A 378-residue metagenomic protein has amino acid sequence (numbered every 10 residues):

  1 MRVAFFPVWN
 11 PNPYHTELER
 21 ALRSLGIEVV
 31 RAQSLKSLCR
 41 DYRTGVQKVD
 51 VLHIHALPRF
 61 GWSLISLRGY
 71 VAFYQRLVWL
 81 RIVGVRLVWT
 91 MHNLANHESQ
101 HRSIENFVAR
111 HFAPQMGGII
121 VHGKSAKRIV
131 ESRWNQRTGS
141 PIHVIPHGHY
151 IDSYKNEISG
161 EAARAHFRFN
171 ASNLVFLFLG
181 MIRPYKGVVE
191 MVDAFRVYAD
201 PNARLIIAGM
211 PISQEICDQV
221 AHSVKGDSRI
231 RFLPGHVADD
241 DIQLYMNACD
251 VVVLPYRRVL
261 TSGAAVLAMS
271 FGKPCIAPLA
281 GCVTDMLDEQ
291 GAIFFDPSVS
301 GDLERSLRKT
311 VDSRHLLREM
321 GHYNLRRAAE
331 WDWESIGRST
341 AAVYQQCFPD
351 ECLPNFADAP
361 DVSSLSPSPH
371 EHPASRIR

Functional and structural regions predicted by a protein language model:
R128-S132, G148-H166, E334, P349-E351: Acidic anion/phosphate-binding donor-loop and adjacent secondary structure in glycosyltransferase catalytic cores
A162-A165, L316-E330, A342: A short, well-ordered alpha-helix in the C-terminal region of glycosyltransferases
N170-K186, V192-F195, I206: Conserved donor-binding/catalytic core segment of Leloir-type glycosyltransferases
R204-D218, G235: Glycosyltransferase donor-sugar binding loop
C217-Q243: Nucleotide-activated donor-binding/catalytic signature segment of Leloir-type glycosyltransferases, i.e., the conserved
L244-L260, K273: Acidic donor-binding loop of glycosyltransferase active sites
V251, P274-P278, T284: Short hydrophobic beta-strand element within catalytic cores of glycosyltransferases and related nucleotide-activated
E289, I293-G301, L307-H315, A329: Conserved acidic donor-binding segment of nucleotide-sugar-dependent glycosyltransferases
